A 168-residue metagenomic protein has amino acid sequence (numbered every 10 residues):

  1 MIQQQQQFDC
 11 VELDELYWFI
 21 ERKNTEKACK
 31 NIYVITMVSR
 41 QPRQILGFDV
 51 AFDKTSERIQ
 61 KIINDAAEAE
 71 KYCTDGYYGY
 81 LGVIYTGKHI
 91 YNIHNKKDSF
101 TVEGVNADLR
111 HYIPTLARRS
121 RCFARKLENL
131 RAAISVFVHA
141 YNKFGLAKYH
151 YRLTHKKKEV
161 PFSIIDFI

Functional and structural regions predicted by a protein language model:
M1-I168: Residue-level recognition of single "structural anchor" positions that define or cap local secondary structure
